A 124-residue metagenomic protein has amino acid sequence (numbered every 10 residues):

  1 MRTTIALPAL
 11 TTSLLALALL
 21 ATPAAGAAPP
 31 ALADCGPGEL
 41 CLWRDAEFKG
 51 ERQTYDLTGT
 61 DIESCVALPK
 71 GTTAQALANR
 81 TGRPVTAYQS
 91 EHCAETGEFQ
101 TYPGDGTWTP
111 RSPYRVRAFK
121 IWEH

Functional and structural regions predicted by a protein language model:
R2-H124: Compact beta-sheet-dominated domain cores in extracellular/mature segments
